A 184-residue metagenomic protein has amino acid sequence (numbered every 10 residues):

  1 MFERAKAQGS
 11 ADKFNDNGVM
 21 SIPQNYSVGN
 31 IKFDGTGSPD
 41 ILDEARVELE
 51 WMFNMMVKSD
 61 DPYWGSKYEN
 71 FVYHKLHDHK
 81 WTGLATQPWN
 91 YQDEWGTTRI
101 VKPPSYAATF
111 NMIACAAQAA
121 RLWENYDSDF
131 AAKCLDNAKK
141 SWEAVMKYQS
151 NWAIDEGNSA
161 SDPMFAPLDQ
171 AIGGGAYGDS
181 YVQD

Functional and structural regions predicted by a protein language model:
R4-A120, Y126, F130-Q183: Extended ligand-binding groove/face enriched in aromatic
